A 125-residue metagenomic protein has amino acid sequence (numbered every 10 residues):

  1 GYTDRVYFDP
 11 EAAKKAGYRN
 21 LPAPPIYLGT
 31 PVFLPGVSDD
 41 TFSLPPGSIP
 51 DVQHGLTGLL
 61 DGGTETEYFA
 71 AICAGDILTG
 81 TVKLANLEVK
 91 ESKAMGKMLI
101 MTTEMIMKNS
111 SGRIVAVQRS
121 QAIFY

Functional and structural regions predicted by a protein language model:
G1-G63: Hot-dog-fold acyl-thioester-processing enzymes
G63-Y125: HotDog/MaoC-like acyl-thioester-processing domains
